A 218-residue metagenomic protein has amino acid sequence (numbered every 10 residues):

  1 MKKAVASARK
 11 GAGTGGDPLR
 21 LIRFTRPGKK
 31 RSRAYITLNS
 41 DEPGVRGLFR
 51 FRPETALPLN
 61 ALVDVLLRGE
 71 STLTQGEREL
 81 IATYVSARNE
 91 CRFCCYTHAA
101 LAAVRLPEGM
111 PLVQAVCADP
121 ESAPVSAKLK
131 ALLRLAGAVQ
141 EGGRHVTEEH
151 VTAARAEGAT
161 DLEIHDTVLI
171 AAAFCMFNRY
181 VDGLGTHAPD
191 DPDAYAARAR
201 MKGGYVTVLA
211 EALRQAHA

Functional and structural regions predicted by a protein language model:
M1-A218: Hydrophobic alpha-helical segments
